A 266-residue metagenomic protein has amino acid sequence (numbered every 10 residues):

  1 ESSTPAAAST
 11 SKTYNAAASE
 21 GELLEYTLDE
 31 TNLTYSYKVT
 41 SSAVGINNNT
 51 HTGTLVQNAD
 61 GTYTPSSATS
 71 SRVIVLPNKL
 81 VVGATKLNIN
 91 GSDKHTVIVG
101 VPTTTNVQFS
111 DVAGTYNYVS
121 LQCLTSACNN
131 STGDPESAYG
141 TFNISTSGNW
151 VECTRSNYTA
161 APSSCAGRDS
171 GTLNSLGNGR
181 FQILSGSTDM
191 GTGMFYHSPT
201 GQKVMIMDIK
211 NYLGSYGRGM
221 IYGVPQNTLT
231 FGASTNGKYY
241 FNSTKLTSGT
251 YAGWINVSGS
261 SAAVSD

Functional and structural regions predicted by a protein language model:
S2-D266: Mature soluble binding/inhibitory domains
